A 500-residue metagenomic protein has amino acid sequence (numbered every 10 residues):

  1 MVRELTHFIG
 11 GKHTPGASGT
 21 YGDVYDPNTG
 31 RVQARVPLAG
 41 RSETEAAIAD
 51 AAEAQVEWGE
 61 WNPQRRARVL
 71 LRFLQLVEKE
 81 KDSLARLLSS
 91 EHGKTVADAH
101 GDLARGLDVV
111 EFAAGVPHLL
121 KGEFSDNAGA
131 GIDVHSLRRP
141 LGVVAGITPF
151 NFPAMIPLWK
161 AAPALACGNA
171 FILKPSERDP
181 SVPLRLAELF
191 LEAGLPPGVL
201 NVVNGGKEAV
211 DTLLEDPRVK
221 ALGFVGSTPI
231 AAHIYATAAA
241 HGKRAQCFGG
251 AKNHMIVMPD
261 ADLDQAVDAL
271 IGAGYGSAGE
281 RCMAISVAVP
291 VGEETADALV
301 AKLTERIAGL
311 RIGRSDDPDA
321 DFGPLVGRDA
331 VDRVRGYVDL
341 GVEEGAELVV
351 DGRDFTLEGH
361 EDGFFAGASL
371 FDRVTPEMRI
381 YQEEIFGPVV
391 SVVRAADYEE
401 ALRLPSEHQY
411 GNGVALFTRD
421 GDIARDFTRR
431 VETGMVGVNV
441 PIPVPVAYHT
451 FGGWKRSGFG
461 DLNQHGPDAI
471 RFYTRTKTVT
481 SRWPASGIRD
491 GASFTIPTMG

Functional and structural regions predicted by a protein language model:
M1-N28, R353: Hydrophobic face of amphipathic alpha-helices that form TPR/SEL1-like repeat modules and related alpha-solenoid
T29-R35, V219, I256, T304-R306 (+2 more regions): Conserved C-terminal structural/oligomerization subdomain of aldehyde/semialdehyde dehydrogenase
G30, R66, L88, V110 (+9 more regions): Residue-level signal for inorganic ion chemistry
R31-L120, G131: Glycine-rich loop-to-alpha-helix module at the N-terminal edge of alpha/beta enzyme cores
Q33-A39, A54-E60, G146, M255-M258 (+5 more regions): Short, well-ordered beta-strand elements within core beta-sheets of diverse protein domains
R72, G131-D133, G352-G359, P441-P443: Short, solvent-exposed loop/turn elements at beta->coil junctions and helix N-caps that rim active or binding pockets
G122-D268, A395, G460: Rossmann-like NAD(P) dinucleotide-binding subdomain of oxidoreductase/dehydrogenase enzymes
P229-T375, L404, V438, A485-R489 (+1 more regions): ALDH superfamily catalytic-core signature
